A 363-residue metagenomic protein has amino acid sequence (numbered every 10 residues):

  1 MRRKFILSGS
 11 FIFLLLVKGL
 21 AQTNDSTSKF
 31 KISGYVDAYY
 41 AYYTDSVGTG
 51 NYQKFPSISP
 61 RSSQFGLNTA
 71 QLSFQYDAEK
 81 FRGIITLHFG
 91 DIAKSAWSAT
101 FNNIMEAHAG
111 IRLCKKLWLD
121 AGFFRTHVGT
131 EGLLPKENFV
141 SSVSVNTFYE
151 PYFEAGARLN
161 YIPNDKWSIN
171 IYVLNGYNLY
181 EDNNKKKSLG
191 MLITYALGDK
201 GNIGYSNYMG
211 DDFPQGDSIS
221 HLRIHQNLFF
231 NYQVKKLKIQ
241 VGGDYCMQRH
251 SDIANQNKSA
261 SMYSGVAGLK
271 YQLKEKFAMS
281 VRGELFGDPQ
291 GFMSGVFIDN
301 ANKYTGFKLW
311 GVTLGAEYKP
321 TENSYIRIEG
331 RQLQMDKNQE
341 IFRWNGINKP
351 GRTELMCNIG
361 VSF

Functional and structural regions predicted by a protein language model:
M1-T27: Bacterial Sec-dependent N-terminal signal peptides
G19-L119, L159-I169, K270-L273, E284 (+4 more regions): Beta-barrel outer-membrane channel/assembly domains of diderm bacteria
A21-T23, Y42-Q64, I92-E106, C114-A196 (+2 more regions): Surface-exposed coil loops of outer-membrane beta-barrel proteins
T27, F65, T100, E150-Y152 (+5 more regions): Short coil/turn motifs at beta-sheet boundaries
P56-S59, A93-W97, I203-N207, D217-F363: Outer-membrane beta-barrel pore domains
N68-L72, I104-A109, F153-A157, N175 (+5 more regions): Hydrophobic, lipid-facing positions within transmembrane beta-strands of outer-membrane proteins
P214: Rossmann-like NAD(P) dinucleotide-binding subdomain of oxidoreductase/dehydrogenase enzymes
